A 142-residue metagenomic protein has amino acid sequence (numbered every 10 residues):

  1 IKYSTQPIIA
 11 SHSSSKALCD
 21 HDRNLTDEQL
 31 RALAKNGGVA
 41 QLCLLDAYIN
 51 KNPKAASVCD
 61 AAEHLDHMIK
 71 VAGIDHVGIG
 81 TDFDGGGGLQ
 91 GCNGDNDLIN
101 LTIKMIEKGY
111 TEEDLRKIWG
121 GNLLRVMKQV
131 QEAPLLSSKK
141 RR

Functional and structural regions predicted by a protein language model:
I1-I9, D22-G37, C59-D75: Histidine/acidic residue-rich metal-binding segments in metalloenzymes
S4, S14-S15, L44-Y48, F83-G85: Active-site-proximal loop/turn and secondary-structure-junction residues that shape catalytic pockets, frequently
H12, A40, M68, D82 (+2 more regions): Conserved, mostly hydrophobic/aromatic
S14-L25, I49-A62: Active-site glycine- and acidic-residue-rich loops that bind and position anionic ligands or nucleotide-like cofactors
G37-I49, P53: A conserved active-site cap/scaffold subdomain adjacent to cofactor or substrate pockets
C43-L44, A72-D95: Short acidic/histidine-rich active-site segments
N52-V58, G85-C92, M105-D114: Outer-membrane beta-barrel pore domains
N93-R142: Mid-to-C-terminal alpha-helical segments outside catalytic/metal-binding sites
